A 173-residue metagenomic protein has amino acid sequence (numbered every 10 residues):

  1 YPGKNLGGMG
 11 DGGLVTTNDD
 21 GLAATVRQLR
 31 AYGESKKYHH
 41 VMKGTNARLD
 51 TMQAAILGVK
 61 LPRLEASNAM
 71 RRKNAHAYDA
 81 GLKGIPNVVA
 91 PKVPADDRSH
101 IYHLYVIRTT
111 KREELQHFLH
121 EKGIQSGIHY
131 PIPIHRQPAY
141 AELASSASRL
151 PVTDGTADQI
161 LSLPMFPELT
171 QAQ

Functional and structural regions predicted by a protein language model:
Y1-M9, K36-V41: Conserved active-site segment immediately N-terminal to the catalytic lysine that forms the internal aldimine
P2-G8, T16, S162, F166: Active-site phosphate-binding strand-loop segment of PLP-dependent enzymes
K4, G13, R30-G33: Short, well-ordered alpha-helical segments in soluble proteins
G8-G12, L57: Adenylate-forming
N18-Q173: PLP-dependent aminotransferase class I/II
